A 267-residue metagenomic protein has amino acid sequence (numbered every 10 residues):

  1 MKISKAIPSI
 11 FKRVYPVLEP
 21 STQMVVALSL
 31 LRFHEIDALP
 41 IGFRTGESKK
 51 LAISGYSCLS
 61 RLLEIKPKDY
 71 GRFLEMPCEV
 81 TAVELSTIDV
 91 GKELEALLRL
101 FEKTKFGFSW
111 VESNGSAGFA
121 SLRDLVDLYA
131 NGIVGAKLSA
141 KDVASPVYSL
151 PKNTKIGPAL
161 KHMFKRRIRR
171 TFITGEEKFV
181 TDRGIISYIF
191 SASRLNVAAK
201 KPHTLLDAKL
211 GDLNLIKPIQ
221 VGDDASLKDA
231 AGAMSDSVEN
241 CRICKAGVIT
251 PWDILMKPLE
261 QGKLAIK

Functional and structural regions predicted by a protein language model:
M1-V14, G55-S86, L98, E102 (+5 more regions): Tandem CBS (Bateman) regulatory domains
V17-D37, G42-F43, S86-F106, V111-S113 (+5 more regions): The conserved cystathionine-beta-synthase
T22, F43-T45, S57, R61: Short glycine-rich, polar/acidic loop-and-turn segments at beta strand-coil junctions
T45-L51: Short, solvent-exposed loop/turn segments that connect beta-strands within catalytic domains and beta-strand-rich
L51, G115-A117, A246: Short hydrophobic/glycine-rich mini-motifs in sensory/regulatory modules that couple input to downstream signaling
I168-R170, D182-R183: Conserved active-site beta-strand-loop modules that form the wall/rim of enzyme catalytic pockets and either contain
